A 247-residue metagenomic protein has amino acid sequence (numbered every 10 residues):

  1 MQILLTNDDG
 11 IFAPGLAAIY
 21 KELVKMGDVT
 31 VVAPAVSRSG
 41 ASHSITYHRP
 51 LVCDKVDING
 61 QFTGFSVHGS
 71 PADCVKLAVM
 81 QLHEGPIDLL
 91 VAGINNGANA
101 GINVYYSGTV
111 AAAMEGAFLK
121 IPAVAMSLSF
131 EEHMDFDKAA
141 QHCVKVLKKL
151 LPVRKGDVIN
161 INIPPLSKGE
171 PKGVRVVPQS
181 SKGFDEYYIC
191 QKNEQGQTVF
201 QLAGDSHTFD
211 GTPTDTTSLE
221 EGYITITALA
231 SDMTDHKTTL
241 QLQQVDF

Functional and structural regions predicted by a protein language model:
I3-T6, P14-Q81, G85-P86: A cross-family phosphate/adenosyl-ligand binding-site feature
T6, V32-P34, A92-N95, M126-S127 (+2 more regions): Short beta-strand segments
D9, S37, S70, N95-A98 (+2 more regions): Short glycine-rich anion-binding loops that position phosphate/pyrophosphate groups of nucleotides and phosphorylated
L89: Short, Asp-centered acidic motifs that coordinate Mg2+ and/or phosphate in catalytic or ligand-binding sites
A98-S107: Glycine/threonine-rich flexible loop motifs
A112-G116: Hydrophobic/aromatic ligand-binding patch that stacks against planar heteroaromatic rings of cofactors or nucleotides
A117-A139: Glycine-rich phosphate/pyrophosphate-binding loops and their adjacent beta-strand/loop elements at enzyme active sites
K138-F247: Electrostatically charged, flexible surface regions
